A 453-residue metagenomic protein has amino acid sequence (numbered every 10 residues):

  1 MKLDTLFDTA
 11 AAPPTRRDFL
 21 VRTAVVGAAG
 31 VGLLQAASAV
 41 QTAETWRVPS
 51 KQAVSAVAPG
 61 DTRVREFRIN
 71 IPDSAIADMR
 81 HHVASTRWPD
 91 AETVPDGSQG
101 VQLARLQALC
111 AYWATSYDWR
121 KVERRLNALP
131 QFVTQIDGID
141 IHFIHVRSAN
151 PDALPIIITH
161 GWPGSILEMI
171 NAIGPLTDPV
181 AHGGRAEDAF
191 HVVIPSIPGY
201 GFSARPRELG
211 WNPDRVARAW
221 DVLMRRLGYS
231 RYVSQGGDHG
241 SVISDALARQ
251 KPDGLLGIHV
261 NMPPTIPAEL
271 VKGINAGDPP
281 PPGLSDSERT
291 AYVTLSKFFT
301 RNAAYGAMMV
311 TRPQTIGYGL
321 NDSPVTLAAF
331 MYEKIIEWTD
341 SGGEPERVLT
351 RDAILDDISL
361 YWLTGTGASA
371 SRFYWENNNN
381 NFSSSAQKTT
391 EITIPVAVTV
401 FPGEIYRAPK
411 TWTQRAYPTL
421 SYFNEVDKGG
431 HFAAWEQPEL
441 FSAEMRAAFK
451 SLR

Functional and structural regions predicted by a protein language model:
M1-P14, D18: N-terminal secretory signal peptides
A12-P13, Q35-I69: C-terminal segment of N-terminal export signals and the immediately downstream linker at the start of the mature
D18-V40: N-terminal export signals
S74-R147, D152, A353, W362-G365 (+1 more regions): Non-catalytic accessory segments flanking enzyme active sites
K121, I197-W211, D245: Glycine-rich "HGGG/HGxG" loop immediately N-terminal to the catalytic nucleophile of the alpha/beta-hydrolase
R215-Y232: Conserved acidic catalytic loop of the alpha/beta-hydrolase fold
R231-V271: Conserved hydrolase catalytic core segment
M309-R453: C-terminal subdomain of alpha/beta-hydrolase-fold enzymes, centered on the catalytic histidine and its supporting
